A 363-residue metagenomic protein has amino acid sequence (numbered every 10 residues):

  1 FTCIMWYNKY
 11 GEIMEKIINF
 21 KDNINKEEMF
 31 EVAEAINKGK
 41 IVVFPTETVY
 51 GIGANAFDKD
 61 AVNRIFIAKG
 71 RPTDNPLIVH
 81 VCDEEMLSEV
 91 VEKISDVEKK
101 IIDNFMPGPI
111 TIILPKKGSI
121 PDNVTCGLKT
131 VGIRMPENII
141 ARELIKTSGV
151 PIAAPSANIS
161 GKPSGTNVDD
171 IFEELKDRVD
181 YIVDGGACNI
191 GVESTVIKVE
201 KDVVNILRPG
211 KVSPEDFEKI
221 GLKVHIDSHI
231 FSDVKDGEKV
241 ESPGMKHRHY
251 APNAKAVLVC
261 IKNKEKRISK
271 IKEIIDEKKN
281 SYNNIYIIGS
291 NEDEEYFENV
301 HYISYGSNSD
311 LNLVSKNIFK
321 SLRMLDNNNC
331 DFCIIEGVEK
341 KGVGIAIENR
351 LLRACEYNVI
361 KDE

Functional and structural regions predicted by a protein language model:
Y7, E12-E363: Active-site-adjacent structural elements in enzyme catalytic cores
